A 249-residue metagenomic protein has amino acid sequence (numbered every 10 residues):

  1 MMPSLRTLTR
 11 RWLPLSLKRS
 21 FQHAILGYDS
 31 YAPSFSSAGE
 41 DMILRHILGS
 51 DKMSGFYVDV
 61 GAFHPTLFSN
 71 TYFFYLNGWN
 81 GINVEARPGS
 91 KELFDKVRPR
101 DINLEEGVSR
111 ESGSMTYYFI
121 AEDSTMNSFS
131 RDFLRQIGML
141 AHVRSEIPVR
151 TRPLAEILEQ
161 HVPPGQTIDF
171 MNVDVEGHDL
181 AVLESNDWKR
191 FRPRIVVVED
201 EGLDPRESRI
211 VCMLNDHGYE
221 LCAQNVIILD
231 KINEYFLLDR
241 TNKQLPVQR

Functional and structural regions predicted by a protein language model:
M2-R249: Phosphate/nucleotide-binding beta-alpha loop and adjacent structural elements of enzyme active sites
